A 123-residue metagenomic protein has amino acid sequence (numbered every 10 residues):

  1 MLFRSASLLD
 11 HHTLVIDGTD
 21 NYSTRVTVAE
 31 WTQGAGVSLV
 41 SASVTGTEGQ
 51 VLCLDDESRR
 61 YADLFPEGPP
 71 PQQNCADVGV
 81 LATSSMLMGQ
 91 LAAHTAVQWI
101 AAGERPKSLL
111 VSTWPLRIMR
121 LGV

Functional and structural regions predicted by a protein language model:
S7-L14, G18-V123: Glycine-rich phosphate/adenylate-binding loop
